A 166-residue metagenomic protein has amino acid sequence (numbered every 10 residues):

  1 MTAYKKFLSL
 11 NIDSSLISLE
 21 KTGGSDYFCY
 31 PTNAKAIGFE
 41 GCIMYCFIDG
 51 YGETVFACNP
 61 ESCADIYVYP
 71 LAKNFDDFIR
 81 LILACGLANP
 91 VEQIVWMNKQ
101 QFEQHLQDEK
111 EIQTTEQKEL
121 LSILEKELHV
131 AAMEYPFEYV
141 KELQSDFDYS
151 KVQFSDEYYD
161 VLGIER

Functional and structural regions predicted by a protein language model:
M1-A64, D108, I112-R166: A surface-exposed partner-binding patch
C58-Q100: Compact, glycine/acidic-enriched structural inserts
N98-E109: Hydrophobic alpha-helical interaction segments
